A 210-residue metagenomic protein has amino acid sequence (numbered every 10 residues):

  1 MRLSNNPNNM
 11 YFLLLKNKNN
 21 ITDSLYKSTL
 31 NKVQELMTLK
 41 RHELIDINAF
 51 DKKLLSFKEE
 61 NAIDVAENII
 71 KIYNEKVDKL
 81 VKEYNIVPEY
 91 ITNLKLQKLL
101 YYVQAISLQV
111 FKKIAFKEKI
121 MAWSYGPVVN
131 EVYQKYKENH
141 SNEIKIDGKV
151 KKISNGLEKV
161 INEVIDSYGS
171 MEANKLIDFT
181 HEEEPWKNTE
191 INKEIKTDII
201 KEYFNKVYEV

Functional and structural regions predicted by a protein language model:
M1-V210: Domain-edge interaction signal
